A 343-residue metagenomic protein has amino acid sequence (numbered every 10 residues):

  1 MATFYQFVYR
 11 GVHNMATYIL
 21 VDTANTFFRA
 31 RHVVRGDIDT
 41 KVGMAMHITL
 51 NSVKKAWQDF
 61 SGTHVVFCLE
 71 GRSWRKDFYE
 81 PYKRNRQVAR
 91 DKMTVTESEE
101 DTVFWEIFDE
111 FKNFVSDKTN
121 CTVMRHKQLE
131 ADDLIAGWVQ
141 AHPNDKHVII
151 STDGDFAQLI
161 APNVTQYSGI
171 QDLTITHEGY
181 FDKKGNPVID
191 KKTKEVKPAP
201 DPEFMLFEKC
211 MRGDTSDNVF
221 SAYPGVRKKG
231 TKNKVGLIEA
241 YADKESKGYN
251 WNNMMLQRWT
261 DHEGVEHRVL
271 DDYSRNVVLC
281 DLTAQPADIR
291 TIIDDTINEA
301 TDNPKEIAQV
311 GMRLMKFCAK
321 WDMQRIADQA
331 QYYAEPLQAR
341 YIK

Functional and structural regions predicted by a protein language model:
M1-F4, E203: Generic N-terminal initiation segments characterized by hydrophobic and/or small/turn-forming residues
T3-N14: Short, Lys/Arg-enriched N-terminal segments with co-localized hydrophobic residues within the first ~10-30 amino acids
A16, K55, D59-L69, R84-K92 (+4 more regions): Non-catalytic nucleic-acid-binding/docking modules located in mid-to-C-terminal regions of nucleic-acid enzymes
A16-I150, F156-F181, I189, D281 (+1 more regions): Noncatalytic, basic helical substrate-engagement surface that gates or grips nucleic-acid strands
